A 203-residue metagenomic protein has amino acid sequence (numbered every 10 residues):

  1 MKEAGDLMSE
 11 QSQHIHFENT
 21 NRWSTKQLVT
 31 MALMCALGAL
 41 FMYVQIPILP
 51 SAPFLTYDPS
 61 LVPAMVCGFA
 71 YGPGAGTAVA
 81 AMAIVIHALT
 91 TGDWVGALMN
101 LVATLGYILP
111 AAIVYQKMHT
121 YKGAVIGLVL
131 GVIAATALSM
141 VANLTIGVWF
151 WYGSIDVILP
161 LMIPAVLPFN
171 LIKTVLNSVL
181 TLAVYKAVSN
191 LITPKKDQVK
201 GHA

Functional and structural regions predicted by a protein language model:
K2-V66, G74-A75: Hydrophobic transmembrane alpha-helices
N19-W23, Q116-V125: Membrane-interface helix-boundary motifs at transmembrane edges
L28-L33, V62, V66, G74-A81 (+4 more regions): Hydrophobic alpha-helical transmembrane segments
C35-A39, I84, T104, V132 (+1 more regions): Residue-level recognition of pore/gate-forming positions within transmembrane alpha-helices of multi-pass
F41-T56, A81-Y115: Interfacial aromatic-anchored transmembrane helix boundaries in multi-pass membrane proteins
I46-F54, D93-L98, Y121-A203: Membrane-embedded alpha-helical hairpins and interfacial helices in multi-pass inner-membrane proteins
M65, I84, I108-A112, L144 (+3 more regions): Transmembrane alpha-helix boundary and packing residues in multipass membrane permease domains and related
G68-F69, Y115: Helix-capping/transition residues at the boundaries of transmembrane alpha-helices and the short helical linkers
